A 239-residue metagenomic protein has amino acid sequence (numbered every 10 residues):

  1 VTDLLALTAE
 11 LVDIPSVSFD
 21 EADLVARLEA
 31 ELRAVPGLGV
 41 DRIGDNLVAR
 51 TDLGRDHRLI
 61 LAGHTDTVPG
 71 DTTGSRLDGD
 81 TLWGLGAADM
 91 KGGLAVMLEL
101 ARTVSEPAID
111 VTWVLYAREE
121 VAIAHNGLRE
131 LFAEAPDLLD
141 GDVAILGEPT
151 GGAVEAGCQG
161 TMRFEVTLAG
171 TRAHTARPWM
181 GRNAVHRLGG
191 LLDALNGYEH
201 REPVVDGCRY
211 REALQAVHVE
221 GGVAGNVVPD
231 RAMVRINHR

Functional and structural regions predicted by a protein language model:
V1-A87, E106-A108: Acidic/His- and Gly-rich active-site-bordering loop/insert found across diverse amide/peptide-bond hydrolases
A9, E29, A95-R102, R129-F132 (+1 more regions): Predominant activation on well-ordered alpha-helical scaffold segments within soluble catalytic domains
A22, L94, A124-R129, P178 (+1 more regions): Conserved strand-to-helix beginnings and helix N-cap segments that scaffold or border functional pockets
T72, G152-G157, G221-N226: Short beta-strand/turn micro-motifs at beta-sheet edges
A95-R163: Acidic/histidine-rich catalytic neighborhood of metal-dependent amide-processing enzymes
P178-E220, G225-V228: Acidic-enriched catalytic cores of C-N bond-cleaving enzymes acting on peptides and small amides
